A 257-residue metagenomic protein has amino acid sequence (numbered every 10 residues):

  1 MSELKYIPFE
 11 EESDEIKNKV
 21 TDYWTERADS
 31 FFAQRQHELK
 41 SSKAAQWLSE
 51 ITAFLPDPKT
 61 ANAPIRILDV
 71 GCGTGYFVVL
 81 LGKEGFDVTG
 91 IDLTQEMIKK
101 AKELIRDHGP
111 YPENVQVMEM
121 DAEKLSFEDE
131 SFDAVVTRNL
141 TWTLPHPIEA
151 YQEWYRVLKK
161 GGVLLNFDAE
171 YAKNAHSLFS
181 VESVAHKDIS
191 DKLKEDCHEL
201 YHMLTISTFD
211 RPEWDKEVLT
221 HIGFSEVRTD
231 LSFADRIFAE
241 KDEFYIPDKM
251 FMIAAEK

Functional and structural regions predicted by a protein language model:
S2-N62, Y76-L80, H108, F233: Conserved class I S-adenosyl-L-methionine
E15, K19, R35, A169-A239: C-terminal alpha-helical "lid/dimerization" subdomain adjacent to the S-adenosyl-L-methionine
R66-V70, T74-K124: Class I SAM-dependent methyltransferase SAM/SAH-binding core
E123-A134: A short acidic, Gly/Pro-enriched loop at the edge of an enzyme's catalytic core that lines a small-molecule cofactor
A134-P147: A short SAM/SAH-binding and catalytic strip from SAM-dependent methyltransferases
I148-K160: A short glycine-rich, Lys/Arg-flanked "PGG" loop and its adjoining helix->strand segment in the class I
G162-A169: Conserved beta-strand signature within the Rossmann-like core of class I S-adenosyl-L-methionine
I222-S225, A239-K257: Core SAM-dependent methyltransferase catalytic element
